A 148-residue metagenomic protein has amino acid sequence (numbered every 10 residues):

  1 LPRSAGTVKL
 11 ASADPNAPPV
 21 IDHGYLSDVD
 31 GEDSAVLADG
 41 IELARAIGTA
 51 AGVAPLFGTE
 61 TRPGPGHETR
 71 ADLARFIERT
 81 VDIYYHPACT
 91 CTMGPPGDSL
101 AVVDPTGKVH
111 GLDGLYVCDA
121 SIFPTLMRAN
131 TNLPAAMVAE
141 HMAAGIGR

Functional and structural regions predicted by a protein language model:
L1-A135, M142-R148: FAD-dependent oxidoreductase catalytic-site/capping-region signature
